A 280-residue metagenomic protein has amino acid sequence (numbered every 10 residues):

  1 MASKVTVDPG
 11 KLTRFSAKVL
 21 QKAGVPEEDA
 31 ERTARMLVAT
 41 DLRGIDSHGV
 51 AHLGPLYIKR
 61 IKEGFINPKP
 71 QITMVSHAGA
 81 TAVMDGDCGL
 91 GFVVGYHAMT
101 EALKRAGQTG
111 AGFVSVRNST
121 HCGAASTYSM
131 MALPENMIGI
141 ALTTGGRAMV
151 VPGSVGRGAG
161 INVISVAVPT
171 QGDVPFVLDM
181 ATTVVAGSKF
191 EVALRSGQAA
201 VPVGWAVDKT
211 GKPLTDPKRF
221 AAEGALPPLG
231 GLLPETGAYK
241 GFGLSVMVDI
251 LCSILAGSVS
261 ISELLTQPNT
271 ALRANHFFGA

Functional and structural regions predicted by a protein language model:
M1-A23: Generic N-terminal amphipathic, Lys/Arg-enriched alpha-helix
V25-A30: Helix N-cap / loop-to-helix initiation motif
H48-L103: Active-site cofactor/substrate anionic-group-binding motifs, chiefly glycine- and Lys/Arg-rich phosphate-binding loops
V75-D85, Y96-G112, G211-G231: Residues forming anionic-ligand binding surfaces in small-molecule and nucleic-acid pockets of primarily soluble enzymes
T81-Q171, V177-M180: A generic, well-ordered mixed alpha/beta core segment in the N-terminal half of proteins
M149-A222: Phosphate/diphosphate-binding glycine-rich loops and adjacent basic-rich segments that engage nucleotide
G224-A280: Internal helical hairpin/lid segments
